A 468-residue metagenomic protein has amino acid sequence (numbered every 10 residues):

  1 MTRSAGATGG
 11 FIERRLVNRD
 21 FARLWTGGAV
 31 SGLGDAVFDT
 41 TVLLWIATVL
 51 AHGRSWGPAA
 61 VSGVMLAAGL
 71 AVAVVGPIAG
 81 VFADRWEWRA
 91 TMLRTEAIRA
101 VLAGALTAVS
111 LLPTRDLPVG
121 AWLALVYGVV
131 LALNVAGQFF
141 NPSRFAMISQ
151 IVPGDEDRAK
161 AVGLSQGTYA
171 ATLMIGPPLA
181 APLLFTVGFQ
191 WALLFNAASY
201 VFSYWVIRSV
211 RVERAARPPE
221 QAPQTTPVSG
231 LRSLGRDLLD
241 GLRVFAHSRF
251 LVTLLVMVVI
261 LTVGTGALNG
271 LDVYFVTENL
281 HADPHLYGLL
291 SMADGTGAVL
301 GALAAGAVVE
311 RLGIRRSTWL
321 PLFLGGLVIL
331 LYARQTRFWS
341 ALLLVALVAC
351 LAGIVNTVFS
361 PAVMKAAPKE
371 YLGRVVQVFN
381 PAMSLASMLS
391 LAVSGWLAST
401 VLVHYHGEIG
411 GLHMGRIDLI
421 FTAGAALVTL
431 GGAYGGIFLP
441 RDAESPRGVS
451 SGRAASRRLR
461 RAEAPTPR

Functional and structural regions predicted by a protein language model:
M1-P467: Alpha-helical transmembrane-bundle signature of multi-pass membrane transport and export proteins
